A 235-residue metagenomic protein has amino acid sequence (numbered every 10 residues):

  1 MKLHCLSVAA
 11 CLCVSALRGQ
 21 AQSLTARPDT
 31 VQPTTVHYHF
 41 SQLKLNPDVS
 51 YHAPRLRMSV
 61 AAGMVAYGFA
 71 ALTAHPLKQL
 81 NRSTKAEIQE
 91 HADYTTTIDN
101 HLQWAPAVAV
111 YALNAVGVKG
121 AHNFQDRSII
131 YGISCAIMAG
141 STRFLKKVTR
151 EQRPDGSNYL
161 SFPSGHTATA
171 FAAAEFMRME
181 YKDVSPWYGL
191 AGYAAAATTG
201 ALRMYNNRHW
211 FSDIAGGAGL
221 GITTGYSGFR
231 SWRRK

Functional and structural regions predicted by a protein language model:
M1-K2: N-terminal secretory signal peptides that target proteins for export/translocation
C5-C13, L17-K119, I130-Y131, V148 (+1 more regions): N-terminal targeting leaders of membrane proteins
R57, S128, G132, L190-A191 (+1 more regions): Hydrophobic alpha-helical transmembrane segments
A62-A66, L102-A112, I133, I137 (+4 more regions): Lipid-exposed faces of alpha-helical membrane segments in multi-pass integral membrane proteins
A92-Y94, H122-I130, S157-L160, Y205-N207: Extracellular loop and loop/strand-boundary signature of outer-membrane beta-barrel proteins
A115-H122, E180-D183: Juxtamembrane helix-break-helix junctions at the cytosolic face of small multi-pass alpha-helical membrane proteins
I129-R153: Mid-length scaffold segments of soluble, non-membrane domains
K146, E151, D155-K235: Membrane-embedded catalytic cores of phosphoryl/pyrophosphoryl-handling enzymes
